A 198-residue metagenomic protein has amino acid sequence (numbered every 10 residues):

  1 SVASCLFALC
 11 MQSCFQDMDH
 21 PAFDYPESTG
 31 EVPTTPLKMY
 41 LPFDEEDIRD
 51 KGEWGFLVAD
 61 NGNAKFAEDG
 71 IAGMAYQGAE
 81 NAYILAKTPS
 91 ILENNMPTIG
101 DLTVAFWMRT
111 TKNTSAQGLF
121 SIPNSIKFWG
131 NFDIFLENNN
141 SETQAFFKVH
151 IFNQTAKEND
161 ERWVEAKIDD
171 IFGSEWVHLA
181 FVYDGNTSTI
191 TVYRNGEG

Functional and structural regions predicted by a protein language model:
L9-S13: C-terminal motif of bacterial Sec signal peptides marking the signal peptidase cleavage site
C14-N81: Extracytoplasmic low-complexity segments
A22-V32, A79-L102, R162-D170: Short surface loop/edge beta-strand patches of beta-sandwich-type extracellular domains that form ligand-contact sites
F43-E46, W107-N113, I122-P123, E137 (+1 more regions): Solvent-exposed strand-to-loop "edge" motifs in beta-rich extracellular domains
F106, E175-Y183, V192: Short tryptophan-centered beta-strand motifs in secreted/extracellular beta-sheet-rich domains of glycan-recognition
F120-N153: Glycan-recognition/cleft segments
H150-H178: Short, aromatic/His-centered strand-loop micro-motif at the edge of beta-sheets
R194-G198: Short, solvent-exposed beta-strand-to-loop segments that form ligand-recognition rims of beta-rich domains
